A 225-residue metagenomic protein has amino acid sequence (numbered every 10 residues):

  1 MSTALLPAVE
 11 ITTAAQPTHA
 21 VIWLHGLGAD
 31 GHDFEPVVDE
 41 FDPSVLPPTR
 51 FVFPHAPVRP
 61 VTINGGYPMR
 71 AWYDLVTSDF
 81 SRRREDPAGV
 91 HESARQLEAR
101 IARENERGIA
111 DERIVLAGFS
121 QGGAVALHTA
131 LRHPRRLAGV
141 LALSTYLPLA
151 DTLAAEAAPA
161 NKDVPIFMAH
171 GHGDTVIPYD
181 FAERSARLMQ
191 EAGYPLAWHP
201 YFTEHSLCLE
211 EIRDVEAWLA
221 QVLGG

Functional and structural regions predicted by a protein language model:
S2-V115: Serine-hydrolase catalytic machinery in alpha/beta-hydrolase-like enzymes
F34-D39, A154, P178-L188: Short alpha-helix in the alpha/beta-hydrolase fold that links the catalytic acid
P43-L46, A157-D163: Short, conserved loop/helix-junction motifs that constitute active-site signature segments in enzyme catalytic cores
P54-H55, A117, L141-S144, A169 (+1 more regions): Alpha/beta-hydrolase-fold catalytic nucleophile elbow
A110-N161: Primarily recognizes the serine-hydrolase "nucleophile elbow" in alpha/beta-hydrolase and SGNH/GDSL folds
N161-I166, A192-P195: Short, proline-enriched alpha-helix->beta-strand connector loops that line the catalytic pocket of alpha/beta-hydrolase
F167-H170, D174: Short beta-strand/loop motif that positions the catalytic acidic residue of the alpha/beta-hydrolase fold
D180-G225: C-terminal catalytic histidine-bearing segment of alpha/beta-hydrolase fold enzymes
